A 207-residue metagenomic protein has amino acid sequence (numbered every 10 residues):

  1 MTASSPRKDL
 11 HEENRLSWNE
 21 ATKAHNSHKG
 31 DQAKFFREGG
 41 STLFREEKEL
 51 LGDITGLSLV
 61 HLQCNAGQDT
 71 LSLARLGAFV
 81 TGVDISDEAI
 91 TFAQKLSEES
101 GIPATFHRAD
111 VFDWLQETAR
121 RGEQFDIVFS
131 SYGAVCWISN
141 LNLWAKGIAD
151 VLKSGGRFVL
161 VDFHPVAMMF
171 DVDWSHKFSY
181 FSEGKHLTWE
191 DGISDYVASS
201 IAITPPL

Functional and structural regions predicted by a protein language model:
M1-T55, Q68, S72: Conserved class I S-adenosyl-L-methionine
L57-E117: Class I SAM-dependent methyltransferase SAM/SAH-binding core
D87-T91, I138, L143-K146: Conserved SAM-binding loop
Q116-V128: A short acidic, Gly/Pro-enriched loop at the edge of an enzyme's catalytic core that lines a small-molecule cofactor
D126-N142: A short SAM/SAH-binding and catalytic strip from SAM-dependent methyltransferases
N142-R157: A short glycine-rich, Lys/Arg-flanked "PGG" loop and its adjoining helix->strand segment in the class I
R157-Y196: Conserved class I S-adenosyl-L-methionine
S200-L207: Short alpha-helix
